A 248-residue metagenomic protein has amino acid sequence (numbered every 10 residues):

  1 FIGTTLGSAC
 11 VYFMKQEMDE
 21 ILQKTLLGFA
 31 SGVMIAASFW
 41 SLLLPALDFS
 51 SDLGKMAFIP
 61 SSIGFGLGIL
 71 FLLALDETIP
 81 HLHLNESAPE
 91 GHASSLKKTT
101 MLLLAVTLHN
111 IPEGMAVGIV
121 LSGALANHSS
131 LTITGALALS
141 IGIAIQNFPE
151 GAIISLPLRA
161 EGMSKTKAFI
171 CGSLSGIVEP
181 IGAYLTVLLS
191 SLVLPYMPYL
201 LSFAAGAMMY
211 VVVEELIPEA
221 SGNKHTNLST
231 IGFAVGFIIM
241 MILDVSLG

Functional and structural regions predicted by a protein language model:
F1-G248: Intrinsically disordered, metal-sensing/regulatory segments
